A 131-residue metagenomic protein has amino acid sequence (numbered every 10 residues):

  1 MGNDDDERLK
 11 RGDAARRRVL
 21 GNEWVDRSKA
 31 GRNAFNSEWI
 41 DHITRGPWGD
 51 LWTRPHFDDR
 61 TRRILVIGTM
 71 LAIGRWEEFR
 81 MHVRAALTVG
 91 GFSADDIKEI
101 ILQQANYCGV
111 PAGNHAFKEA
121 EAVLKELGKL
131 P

Functional and structural regions predicted by a protein language model:
M1-T61, I73, V83, T88 (+1 more regions): Acidic, glycine/proline-rich low-complexity segments that act as flexible tails and inter-domain linkers
W39, R60-I64, E78, D96 (+2 more regions): Residue-level detector of well-ordered alpha-helical segments, enriched for hydrophobic/aromatic packing positions
I43-P47, I64-T69, I100-A105: Short alpha-helical scaffolding segments that buttress acidic/His motifs in well-ordered protein cores
I67, A72-K98: Mid-chain, well-packed structural core segment of small domains
C108-V110: Substrate/cofactor-recognition hotspot
